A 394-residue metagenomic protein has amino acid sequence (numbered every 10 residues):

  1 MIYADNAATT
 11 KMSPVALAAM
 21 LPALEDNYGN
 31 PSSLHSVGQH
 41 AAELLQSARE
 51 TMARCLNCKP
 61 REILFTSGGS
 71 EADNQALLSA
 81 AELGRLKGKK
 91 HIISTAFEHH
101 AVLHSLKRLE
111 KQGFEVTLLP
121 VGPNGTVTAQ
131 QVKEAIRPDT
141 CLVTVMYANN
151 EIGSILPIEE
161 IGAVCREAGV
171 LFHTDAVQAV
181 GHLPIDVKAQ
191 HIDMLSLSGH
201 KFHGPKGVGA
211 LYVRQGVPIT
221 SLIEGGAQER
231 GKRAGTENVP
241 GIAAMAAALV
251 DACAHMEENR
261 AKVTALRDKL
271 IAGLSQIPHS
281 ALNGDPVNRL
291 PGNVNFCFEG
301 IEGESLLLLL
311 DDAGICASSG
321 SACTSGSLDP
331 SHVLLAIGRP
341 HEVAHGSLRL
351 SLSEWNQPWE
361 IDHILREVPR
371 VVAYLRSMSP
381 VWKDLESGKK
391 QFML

Functional and structural regions predicted by a protein language model:
M1-L394: Pyridoxal 5′-phosphate
